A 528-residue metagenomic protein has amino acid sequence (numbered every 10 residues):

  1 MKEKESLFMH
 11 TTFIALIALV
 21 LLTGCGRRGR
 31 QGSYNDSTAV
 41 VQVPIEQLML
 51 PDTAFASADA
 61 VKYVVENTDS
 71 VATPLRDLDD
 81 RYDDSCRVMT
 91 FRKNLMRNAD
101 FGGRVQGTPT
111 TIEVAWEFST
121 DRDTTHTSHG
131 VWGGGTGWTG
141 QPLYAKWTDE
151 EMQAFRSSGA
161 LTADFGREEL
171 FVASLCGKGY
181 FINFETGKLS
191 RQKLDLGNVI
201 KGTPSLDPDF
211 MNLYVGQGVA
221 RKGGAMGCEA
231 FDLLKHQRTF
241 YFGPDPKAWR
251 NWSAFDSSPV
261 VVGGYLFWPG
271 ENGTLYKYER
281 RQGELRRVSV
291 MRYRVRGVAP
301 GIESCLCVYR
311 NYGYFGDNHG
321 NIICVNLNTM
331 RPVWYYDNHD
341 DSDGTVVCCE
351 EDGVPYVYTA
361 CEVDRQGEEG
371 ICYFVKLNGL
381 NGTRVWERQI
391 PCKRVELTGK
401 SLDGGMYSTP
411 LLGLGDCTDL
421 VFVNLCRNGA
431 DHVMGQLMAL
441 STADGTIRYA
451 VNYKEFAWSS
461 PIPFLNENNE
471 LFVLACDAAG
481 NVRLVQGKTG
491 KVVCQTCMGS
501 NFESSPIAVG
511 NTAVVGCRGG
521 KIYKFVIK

Functional and structural regions predicted by a protein language model:
K2-F13: Bacterial N-terminal signal peptides that target proteins for export
I14-A15, S289: N-terminal capping/interface segment
L22-G24: C-terminal motif of bacterial Sec signal peptides marking the signal peptidase cleavage site
G26-R28: Bacterial signal peptide processing site
Q31-D77, R81-D83, N98-W138, L143-V215 (+2 more regions): Extracytoplasmic/lumenal domain signature
V88: Short glycine/Trp-rich loop-beta-loop segment that forms part of the substrate-binding cleft
R92-M96: Short polar catalytic/cofactor-binding loops
